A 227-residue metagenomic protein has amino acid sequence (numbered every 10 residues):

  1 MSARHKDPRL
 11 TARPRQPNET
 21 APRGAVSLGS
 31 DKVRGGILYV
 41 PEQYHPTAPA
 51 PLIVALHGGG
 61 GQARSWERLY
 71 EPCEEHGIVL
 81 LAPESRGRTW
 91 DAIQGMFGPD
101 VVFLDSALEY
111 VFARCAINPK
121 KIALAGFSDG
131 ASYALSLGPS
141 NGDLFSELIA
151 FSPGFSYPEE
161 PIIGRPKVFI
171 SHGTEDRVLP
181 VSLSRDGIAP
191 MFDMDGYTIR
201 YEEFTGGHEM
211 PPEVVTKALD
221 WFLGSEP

Functional and structural regions predicted by a protein language model:
M1-P51, M96-P99, A125-S132, L137 (+4 more regions): A domain-start/cap signature at the N-terminus of enzymes
R13-Q43, T47-A116: Serine-hydrolase catalytic machinery in alpha/beta-hydrolase-like enzymes
R68, P180-P190: Short alpha-helix in the alpha/beta-hydrolase fold that links the catalytic acid
G87, Y201-M210: Histidine-bearing beta->alpha loop at or near hydrolase active sites
F112-R114, K120-R165: Primarily recognizes the serine-hydrolase "nucleophile elbow" in alpha/beta-hydrolase and SGNH/GDSL folds
I163-V168, D195-Y197: Short, proline-enriched alpha-helix->beta-strand connector loops that line the catalytic pocket of alpha/beta-hydrolase
F169-H172, D176: Short beta-strand/loop motif that positions the catalytic acidic residue of the alpha/beta-hydrolase fold
